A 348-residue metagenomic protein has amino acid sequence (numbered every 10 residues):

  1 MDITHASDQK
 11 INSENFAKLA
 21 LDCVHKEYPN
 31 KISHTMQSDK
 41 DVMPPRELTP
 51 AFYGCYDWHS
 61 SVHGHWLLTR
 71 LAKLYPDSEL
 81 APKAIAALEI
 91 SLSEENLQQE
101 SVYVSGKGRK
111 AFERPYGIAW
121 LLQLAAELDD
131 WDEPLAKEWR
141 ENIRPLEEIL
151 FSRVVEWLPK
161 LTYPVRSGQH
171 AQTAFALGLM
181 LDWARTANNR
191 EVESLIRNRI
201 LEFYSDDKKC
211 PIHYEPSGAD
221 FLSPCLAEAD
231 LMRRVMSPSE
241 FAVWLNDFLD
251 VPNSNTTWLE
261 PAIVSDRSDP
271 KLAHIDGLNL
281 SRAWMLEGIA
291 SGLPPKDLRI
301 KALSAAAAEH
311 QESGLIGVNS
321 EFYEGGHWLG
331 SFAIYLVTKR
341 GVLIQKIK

Functional and structural regions predicted by a protein language model:
D2-A6, H65-S78, A119-L135, A176-N188 (+3 more regions): Well-ordered alpha-helical scaffold segments within catalytic/enzyme domains
D2-Y53: Low-complexity, Ser/Thr/Pro/Gly-enriched N-terminal "stalk/linker" regions
H5-Q9, R46-V62, V102-I118, K160-T173 (+4 more regions): Solvent-exposed loop and edge beta-strand segments that line ligand/cofactor-binding and catalytic clefts
Q9-L19, S78-E95, P134-W157, N189-D207 (+2 more regions): Extended, well-ordered alpha-helical scaffold segments
V62, L71-A184: Extended ligand-binding groove/face enriched in aromatic
R153-E228: Loop-centered beta-sheet repeat module
V243-P270: Flexible internal linker/loop segments at domain or repeat junctions
I263-K348: Fungal-biased detection of long, low-complexity, Ser/Thr- and Lys/Arg-rich intrinsically disordered regions
